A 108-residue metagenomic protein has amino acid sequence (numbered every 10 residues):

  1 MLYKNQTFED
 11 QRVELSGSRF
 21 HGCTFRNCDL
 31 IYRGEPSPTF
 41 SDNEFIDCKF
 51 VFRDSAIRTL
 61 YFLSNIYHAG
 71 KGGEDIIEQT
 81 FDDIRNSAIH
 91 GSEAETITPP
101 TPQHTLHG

Functional and structural regions predicted by a protein language model:
M1-L2: Anionic N-terminal interaction surfaces
Q6, Q11, S18, C23 (+5 more regions): Solvent-exposed loop/turn tips at the surfaces of repeat/solenoid architectures
R53-G108: Long terminal segments
